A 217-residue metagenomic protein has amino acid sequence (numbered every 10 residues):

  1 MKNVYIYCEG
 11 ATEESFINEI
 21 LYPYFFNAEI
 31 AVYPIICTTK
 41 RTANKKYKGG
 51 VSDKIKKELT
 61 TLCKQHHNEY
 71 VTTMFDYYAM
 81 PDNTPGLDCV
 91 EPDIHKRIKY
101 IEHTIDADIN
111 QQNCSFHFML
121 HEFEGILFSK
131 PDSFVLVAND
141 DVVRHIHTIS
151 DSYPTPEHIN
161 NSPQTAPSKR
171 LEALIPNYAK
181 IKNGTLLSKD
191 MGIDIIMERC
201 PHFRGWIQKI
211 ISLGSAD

Functional and structural regions predicted by a protein language model:
M1-V4: Extreme N-terminal starter segment of soluble prokaryotic enzymes
I6-C8: Short hydrophobic beta-strand that contains or immediately precedes a catalytic carboxylate
G10-T12: Long alpha-helical, hydrophobic tracts
E14-R41, K56-D217: C-terminal accessory helical subdomains adjacent to catalytic cores in phosphodiester- and nucleotide-handling enzymes
T39-S52: N-terminal beta-loop-helix "entrance" segment that forms/cooperates in small-molecule cofactor or anionic ligand
